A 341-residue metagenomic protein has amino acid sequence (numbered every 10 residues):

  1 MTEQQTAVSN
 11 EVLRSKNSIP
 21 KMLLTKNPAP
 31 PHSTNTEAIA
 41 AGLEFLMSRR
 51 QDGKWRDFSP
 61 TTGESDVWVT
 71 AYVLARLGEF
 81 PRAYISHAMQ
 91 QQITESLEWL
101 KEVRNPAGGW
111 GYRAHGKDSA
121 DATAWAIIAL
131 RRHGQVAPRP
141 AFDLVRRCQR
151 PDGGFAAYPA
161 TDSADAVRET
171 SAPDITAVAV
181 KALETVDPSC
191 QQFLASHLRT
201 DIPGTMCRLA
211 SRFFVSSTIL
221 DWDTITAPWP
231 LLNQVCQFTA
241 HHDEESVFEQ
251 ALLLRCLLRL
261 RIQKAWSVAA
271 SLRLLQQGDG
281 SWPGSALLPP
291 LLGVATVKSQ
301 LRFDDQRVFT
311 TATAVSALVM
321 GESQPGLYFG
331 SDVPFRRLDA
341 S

Functional and structural regions predicted by a protein language model:
T2-A41, R56-Q92, P106-P140, P151-C190 (+4 more regions): An alpha-helical repeat/solenoid feature that recognizes helix-turn-helix modules
E44, D143: Active-site phosphate/pyrophosphate- and oxyanion-stabilizing loops and adjacent acidic/basic residues in soluble
L46, W99, C148, S285: Positively charged
R49-Q51, R104, Q149, L198 (+1 more regions): Glutamine-centric residue-chemistry signal
